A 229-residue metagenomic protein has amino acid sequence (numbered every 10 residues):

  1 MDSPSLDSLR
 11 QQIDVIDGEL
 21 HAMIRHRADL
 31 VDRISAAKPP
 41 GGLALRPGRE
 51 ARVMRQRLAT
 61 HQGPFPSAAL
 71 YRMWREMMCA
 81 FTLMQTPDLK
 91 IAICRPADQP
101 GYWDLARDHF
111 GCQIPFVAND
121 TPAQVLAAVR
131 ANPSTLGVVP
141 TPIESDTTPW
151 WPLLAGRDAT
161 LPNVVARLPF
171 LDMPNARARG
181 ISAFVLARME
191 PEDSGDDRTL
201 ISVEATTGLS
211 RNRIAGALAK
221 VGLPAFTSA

Functional and structural regions predicted by a protein language model:
M1-A229: Domain-level signature for soluble enzymes in the chorismate/prephenate branch of the shikimate pathway
